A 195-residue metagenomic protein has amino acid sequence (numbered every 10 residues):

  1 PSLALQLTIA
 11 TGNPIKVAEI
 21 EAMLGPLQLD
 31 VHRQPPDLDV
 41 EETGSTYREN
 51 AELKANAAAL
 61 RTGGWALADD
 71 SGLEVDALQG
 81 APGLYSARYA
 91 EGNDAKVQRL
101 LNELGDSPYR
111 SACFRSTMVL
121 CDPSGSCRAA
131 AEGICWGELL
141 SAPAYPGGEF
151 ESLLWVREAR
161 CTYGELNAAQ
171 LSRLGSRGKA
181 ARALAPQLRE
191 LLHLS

Functional and structural regions predicted by a protein language model:
S2-T8, I15-S195: Anionic-ligand binding patches
